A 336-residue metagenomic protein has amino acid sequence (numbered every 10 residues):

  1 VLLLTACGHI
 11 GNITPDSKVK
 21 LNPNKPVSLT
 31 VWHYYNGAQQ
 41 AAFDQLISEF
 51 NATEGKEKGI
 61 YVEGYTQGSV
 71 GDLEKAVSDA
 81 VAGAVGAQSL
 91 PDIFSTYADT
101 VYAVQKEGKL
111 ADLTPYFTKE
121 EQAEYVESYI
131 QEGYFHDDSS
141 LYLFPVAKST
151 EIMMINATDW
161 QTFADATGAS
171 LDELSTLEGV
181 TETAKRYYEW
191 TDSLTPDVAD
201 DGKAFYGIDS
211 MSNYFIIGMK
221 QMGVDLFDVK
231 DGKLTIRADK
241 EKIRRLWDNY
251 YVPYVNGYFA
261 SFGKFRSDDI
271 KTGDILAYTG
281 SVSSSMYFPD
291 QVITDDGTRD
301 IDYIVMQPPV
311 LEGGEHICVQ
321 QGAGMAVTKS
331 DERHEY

Functional and structural regions predicted by a protein language model:
V1-K106, E121-Q122, E312: Conserved N-terminal structural module of periplasmic/extracytoplasmic solute-binding proteins
P15-S17, E74, T96-I152, T298-P309 (+1 more regions): Hinge/lid segment of periplasmic solute-binding proteins
A82, N256, T294-Y336: Extracytoplasmic/periplasmic substrate-recognition and gating elements
D92-S95, L276-S281: Paired acidic/hydrophobic, glycine-rich loop segments that form the ligand-binding mouth/hinge of periplasmic-binding
V101-Q105, V282-R299: A ligand-binding cleft/hinge motif common to bilobed small-molecule-binding domains
T114-V126, A169-E173, V198-Y206, V224-R245 (+2 more regions): Short, solvent-exposed loop/beta-turn-alpha elements that line the ligand-binding surface or hinge of extracytoplasmic
H136-V146, E151, E178-T235: Extracytoplasmic/periplasmic solute-binding protein
T181-Y188, V229-G263, P308: Glycine-centered hinge/linker elements that transmit conformational signals in sensory and ligand-binding systems
